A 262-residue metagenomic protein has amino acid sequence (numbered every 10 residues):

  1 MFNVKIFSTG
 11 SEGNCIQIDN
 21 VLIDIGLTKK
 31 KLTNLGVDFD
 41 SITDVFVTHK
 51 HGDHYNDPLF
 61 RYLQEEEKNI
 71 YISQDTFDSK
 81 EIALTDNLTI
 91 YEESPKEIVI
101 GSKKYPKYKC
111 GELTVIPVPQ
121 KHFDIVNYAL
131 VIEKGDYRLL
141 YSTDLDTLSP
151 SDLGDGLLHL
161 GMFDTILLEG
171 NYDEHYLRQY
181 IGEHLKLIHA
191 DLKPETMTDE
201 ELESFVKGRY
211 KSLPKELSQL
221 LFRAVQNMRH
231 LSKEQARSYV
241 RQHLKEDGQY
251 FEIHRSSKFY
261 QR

Functional and structural regions predicted by a protein language model:
M1-V37, N127-D144, T165: Conserved beta-strand hairpin/beta-sheet module of binuclear metal-dependent hydrolase folds, prominently
I6-C15, K50-D53, V115-P117: Structured catalytic core of nucleotide-sugar glycosyltransferases
S8-T9, I25-T28, K50, D75 (+4 more regions): Active-site metal-binding loops of divalent metal-dependent hydrolases
C15, K104-T165: Catalytic core of the metallo-beta-lactamase
T28-D75, D164: Active-site metal-binding motif and surrounding structural segment of the metallo-beta-lactamase
K31, D75-A83, H175-Y176, S257-R262: Short, charged/polar "capping" segments at the starts of alpha-helices and the immediately preceding loops
N56-D124: Glycine/small-residue-rich loop that forms an oxyanion/phosphate-binding "nest" at active or ligand-binding sites
P150-R262: Cap/insert and terminal regions of metallo-dependent hydrolase folds
